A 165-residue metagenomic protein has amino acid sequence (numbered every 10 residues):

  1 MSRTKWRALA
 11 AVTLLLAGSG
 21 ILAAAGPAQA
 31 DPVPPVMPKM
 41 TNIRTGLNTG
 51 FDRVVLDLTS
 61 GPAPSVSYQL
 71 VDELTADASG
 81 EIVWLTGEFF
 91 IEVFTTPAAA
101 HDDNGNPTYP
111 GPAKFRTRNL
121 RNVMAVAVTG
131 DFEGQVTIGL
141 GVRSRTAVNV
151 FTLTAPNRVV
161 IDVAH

Functional and structural regions predicted by a protein language model:
M1-R3, G18: Short, Lys/Arg-rich cytosolic juxtamembrane segment immediately N-terminal
R3-R7, A24-H165: Short linear recognition/processing motifs and adjacent strand/loop elements at protein termini and domain edges
A10-G20: Bacterial N-terminal signal peptides
